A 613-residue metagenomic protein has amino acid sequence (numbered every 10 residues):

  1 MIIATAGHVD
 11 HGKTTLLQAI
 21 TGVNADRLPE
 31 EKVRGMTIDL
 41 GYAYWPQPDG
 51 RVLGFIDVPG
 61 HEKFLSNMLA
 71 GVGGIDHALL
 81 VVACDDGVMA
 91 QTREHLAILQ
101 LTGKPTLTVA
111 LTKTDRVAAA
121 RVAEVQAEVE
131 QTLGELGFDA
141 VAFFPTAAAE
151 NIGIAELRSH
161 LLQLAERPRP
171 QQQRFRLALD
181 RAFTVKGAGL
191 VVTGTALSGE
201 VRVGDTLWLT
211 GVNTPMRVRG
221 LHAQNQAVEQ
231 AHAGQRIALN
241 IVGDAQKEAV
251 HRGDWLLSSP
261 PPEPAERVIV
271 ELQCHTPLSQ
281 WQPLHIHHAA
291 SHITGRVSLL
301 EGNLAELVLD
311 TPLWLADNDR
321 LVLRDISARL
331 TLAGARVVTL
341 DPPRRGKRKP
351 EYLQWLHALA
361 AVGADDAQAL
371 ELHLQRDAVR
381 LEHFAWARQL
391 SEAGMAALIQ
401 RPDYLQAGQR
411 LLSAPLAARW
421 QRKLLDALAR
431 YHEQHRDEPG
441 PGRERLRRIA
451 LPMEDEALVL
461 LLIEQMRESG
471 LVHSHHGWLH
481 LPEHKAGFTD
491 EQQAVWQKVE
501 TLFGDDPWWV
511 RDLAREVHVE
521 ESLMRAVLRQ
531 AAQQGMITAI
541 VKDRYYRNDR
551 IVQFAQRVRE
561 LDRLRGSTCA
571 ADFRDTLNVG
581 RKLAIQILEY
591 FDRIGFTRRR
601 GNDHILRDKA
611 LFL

Functional and structural regions predicted by a protein language model:
M1-V58, D205: Conserved G1/Walker A P-loop phosphate-binding module
I3-G7, H11-I20, K63-L69, G87-A90 (+1 more regions): P-loop/Walker A NTP-binding module and the surrounding RecA-like catalytic core of P-loop NTPases
T5, T106, V117-R121, Q131 (+3 more regions): C-terminal effector modules of nucleic-acid-centric enzymes and ribosome-associated factors
A6-V9, E30, G35-M36, Y44-Q47 (+12 more regions): Replace "in large, NTP-powered and nucleic-acid-processing enzymes" with "in large, NTP-powered factors and other
D10, L16, G35, D57 (+12 more regions): Residue-level signature of catalytic and energy-coupling elements of molecular machines, predominantly ATP/GTP-dependent
V58-K63, V72-L96, Q100-E124: Conserved Switch II/interswitch segment of TRAFAC-class P-loop GTPases
H61-E62, D85-M89, K104, K113-A118 (+7 more regions): Conserved nucleotide-binding/hydrolysis micro-motifs of P-loop NTPases
T114, Q131-T276: Conserved catalytic-core segments of large NTP-driven translation/proteostasis enzymes
